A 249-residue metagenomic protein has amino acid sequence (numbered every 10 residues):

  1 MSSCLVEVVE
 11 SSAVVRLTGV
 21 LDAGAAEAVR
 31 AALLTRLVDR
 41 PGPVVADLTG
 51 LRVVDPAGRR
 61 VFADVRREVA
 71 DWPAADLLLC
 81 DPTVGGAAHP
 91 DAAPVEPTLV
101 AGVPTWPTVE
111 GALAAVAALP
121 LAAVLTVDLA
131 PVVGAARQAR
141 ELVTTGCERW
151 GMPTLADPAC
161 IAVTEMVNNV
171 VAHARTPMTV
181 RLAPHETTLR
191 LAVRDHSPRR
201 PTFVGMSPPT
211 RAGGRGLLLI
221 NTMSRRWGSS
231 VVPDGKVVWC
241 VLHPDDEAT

Functional and structural regions predicted by a protein language model:
M1, P104, E110-G111: Short, low-complexity N-terminal regulatory "tails/caps" that precede and couple sensory modules
M1-A31, G50, V127-R137: STAS-typified acidic loop motif
G24-V103: Amphipathic alpha-helical interaction surfaces in cytosolic regulatory modules
A25, R137, E141-T164: Conserved short strand/loop->alpha-helix "switch" segment adjacent to the catalytic nucleotide/phosphoryl-transfer site
A63, V69-W72, V84-P104, P120-L125 (+1 more regions): Conserved beta-strand-loop-beta-strand hairpin that lines the nucleotide-binding pocket of ATP/GTP-utilizing enzymes
V109, A115-E141: Surface-exposed beta-loop interaction hotspot
